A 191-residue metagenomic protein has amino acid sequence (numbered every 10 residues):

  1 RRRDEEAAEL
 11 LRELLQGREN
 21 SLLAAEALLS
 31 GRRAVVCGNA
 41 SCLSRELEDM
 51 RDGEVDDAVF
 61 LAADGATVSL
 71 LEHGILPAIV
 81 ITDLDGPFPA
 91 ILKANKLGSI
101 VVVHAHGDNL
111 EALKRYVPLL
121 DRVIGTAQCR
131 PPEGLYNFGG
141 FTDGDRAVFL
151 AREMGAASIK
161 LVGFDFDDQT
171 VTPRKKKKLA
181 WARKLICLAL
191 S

Functional and structural regions predicted by a protein language model:
R1-A34, S44-E46, F164, Q169-S191: N-terminal donor/sugar-recognition subdomains of glycan-related enzymes, prototypically the membrane-proximal stem
L22, C37-V55, L61-G74, P87-P89: N-terminal active-site wall of soluble small-molecule enzyme domains
L28-S30, A58-V59, G65-A156: Acidic/Gly/His-enriched mid-domain segments of enzyme catalytic cores or analogous surface patches that mediate
V36-G38, V103-H104, T126, L161-G163: Short beta-strand segments
G38-A40, G140, G144, G163: Glycine-centered flexibility sites
S41, G107, C129, D165 (+1 more regions): A broadly conserved detector of short glycine/acidic/proline-rich loop/turn motifs that flank catalytic sites and bind
L76-A78, M154-T172: Glycine-rich phosphate/pyrophosphate-binding loops and their adjacent beta-strand/loop elements at enzyme active sites
